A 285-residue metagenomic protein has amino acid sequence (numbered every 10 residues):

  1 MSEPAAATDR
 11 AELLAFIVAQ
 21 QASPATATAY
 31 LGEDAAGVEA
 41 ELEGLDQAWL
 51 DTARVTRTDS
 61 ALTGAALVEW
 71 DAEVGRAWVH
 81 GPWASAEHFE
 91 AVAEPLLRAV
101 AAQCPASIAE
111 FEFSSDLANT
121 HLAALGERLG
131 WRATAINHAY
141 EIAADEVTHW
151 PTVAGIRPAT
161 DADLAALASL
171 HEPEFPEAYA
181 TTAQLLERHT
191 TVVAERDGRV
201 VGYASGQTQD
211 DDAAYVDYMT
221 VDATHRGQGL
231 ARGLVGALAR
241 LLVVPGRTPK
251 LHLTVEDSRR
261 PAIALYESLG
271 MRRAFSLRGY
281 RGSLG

Functional and structural regions predicted by a protein language model:
M1-A19, P24-A27, G155-L167: A short beta-loop-alpha structural element at the N-terminal edge of CoA-dependent acyl/N-acetyltransferase catalytic
T28-L97, A204-D217: Conserved donor-binding loop and adjoining core beta-sheet/short helix segment in diverse acyl/aminoacyl transferases
Y30, D34-V38, V147-D217: Flexible, substrate/cofactor-facing loop regions flanked by secondary structure within enzyme catalytic domains
A77-R128, G229: Acyl-donor binding region in acyl/amide transferases
A84, F111-L122, A223, L251-I263 (+1 more regions): Conserved beta-strand-loop-alpha-helix junction that forms the acyl-donor binding cleft
F89-A102, V221, G227-L242, I263-S268: Conserved acetyl-CoA-binding loop-helix of GNAT-fold acetyltransferases
L117-A135, R232, D257-F275: Conserved active-site alpha-helix within GNAT-family acetyltransferase domains
H138-G155, P249-K250, T254-R260, L269-G285: C-terminal "cap" of GNAT-fold acetyltransferases
